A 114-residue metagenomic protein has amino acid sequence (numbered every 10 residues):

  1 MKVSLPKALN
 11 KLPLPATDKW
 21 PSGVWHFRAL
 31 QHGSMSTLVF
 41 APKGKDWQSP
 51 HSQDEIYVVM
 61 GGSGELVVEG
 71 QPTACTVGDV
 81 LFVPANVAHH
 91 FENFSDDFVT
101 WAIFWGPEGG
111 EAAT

Functional and structural regions predicted by a protein language model:
M1-V39, G44-S49: A short, N-terminal "cap"/entry segment at the start of jelly-roll beta-barrel domains of the cupin/DSBH fold
F27-A29, D46-H51, V68, E92-N93 (+1 more regions): Short histidine-centered beta-strand/loop micro-motifs that create catalytic or ligand/metal-coordination sites
S34, Q53, D97-F98: A structure-centric signal for secondary-structure junctions around beta-strands
T37-L38, L66, T100: Short hydrophobic/aromatic-rich beta-strand segments that constitute the beta-sheet cores of beta-sandwich/beta-barrel
H51-L66: Short, conserved beta-strand element in jelly-roll/cupin
G70-A85: Short acidic-glycine-tyrosine-enriched beta hairpin
A85-E111: Ligand-binding loop in jelly-roll beta-barrel domains
